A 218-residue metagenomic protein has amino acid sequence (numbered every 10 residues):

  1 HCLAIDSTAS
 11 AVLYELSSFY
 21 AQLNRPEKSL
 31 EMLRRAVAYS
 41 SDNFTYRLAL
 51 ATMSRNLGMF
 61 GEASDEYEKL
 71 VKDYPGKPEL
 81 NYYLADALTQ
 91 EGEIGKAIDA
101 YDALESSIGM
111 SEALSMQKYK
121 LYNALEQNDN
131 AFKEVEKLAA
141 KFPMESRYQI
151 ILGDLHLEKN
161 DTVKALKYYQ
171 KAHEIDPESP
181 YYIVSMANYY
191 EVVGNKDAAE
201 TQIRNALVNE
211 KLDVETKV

Functional and structural regions predicted by a protein language model:
C2, R35-A36, K69-L70, A103-L104 (+3 more regions): Canonical positions in the second alpha-helix
I5, Y39, D73-Y74, S107-I108 (+3 more regions): Structural marker of alpha-solenoid helical repeat scaffolds
Q22-L23, N56-L57, Q90-E91, A124-L125 (+2 more regions): Register position in tetratricopeptide repeats
